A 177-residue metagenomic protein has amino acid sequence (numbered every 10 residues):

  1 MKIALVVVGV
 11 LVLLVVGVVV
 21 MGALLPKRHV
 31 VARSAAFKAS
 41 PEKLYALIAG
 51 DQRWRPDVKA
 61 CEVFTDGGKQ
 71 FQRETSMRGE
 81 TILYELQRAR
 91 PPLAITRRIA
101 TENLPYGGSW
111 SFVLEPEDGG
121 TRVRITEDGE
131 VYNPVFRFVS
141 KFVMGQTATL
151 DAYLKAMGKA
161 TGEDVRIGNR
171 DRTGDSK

Functional and structural regions predicted by a protein language model:
A4-D66: Hydrophobic ligand-binding cavity/cleft-lining segments
A4-V8, L24, V63-F64, K69 (+2 more regions): Hydrophobic-ligand binding "helix-grip"
R53-P56, A94, G162, R166: Generic structural signal for secondary-structure transition and capping sites
R98-E163, G168-N169: Beta-strand/loop substructures that line and gate deep hydrophobic ligand-binding cavities in soluble
P116, D175-K177: Short, solvent-exposed mixed-charge patches
